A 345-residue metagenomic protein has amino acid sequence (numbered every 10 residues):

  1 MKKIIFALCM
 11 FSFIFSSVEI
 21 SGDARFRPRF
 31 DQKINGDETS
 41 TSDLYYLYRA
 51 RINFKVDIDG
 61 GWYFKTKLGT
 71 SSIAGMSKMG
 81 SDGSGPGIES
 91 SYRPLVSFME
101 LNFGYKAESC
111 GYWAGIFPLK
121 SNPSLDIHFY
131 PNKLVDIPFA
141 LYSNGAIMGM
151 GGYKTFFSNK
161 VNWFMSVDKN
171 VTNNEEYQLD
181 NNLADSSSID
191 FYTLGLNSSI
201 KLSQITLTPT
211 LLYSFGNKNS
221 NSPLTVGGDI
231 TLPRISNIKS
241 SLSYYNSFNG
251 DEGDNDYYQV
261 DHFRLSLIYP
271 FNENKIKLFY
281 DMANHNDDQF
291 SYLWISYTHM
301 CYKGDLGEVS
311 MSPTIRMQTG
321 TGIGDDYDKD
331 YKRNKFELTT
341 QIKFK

Functional and structural regions predicted by a protein language model:
I5, F11-Y112, M150-M165, D190 (+6 more regions): Beta-barrel outer-membrane channel/assembly domains of diderm bacteria
E19, G61, K106-Y112, D126 (+2 more regions): Signature for the C-terminal beta-barrel architecture of outer-membrane proteins
P28-F30, T70-A74, K120, K169-V171 (+4 more regions): Feature marks short, surface-exposed loop/turn motifs that line or immediately flank catalytic pockets and channel
M76-G80, G115, N122-Y130: Short, conserved acidic/polar surface loops in the N-terminal third of protein domains
F117-P118, P138: Residue-level "edge-of-site" marker
